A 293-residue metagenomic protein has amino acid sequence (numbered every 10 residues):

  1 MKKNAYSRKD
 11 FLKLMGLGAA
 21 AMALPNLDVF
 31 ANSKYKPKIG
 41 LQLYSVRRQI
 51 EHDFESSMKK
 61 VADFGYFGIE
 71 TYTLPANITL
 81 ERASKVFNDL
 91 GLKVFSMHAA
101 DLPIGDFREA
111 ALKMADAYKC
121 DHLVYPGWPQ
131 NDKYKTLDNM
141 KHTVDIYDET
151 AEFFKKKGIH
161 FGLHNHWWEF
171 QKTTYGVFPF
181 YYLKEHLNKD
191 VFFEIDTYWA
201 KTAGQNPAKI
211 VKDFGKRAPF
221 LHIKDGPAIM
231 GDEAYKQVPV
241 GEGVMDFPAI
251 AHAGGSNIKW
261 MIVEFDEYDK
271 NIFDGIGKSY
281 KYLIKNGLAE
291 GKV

Functional and structural regions predicted by a protein language model:
M1-A19, P25: N-terminal secretory signal peptides and thylakoid transit peptides that target proteins across membranes
G16, G68, A76, K93 (+3 more regions): Active-site acidic/histidine proton-transfer and metal-coordination neighborhood in alpha/beta enzyme cores
N26-H52, K60: C-terminal segment of N-terminal export signals and the immediately downstream linker at the start of the mature
L41, V61, F87, A115 (+4 more regions): Conserved, mostly hydrophobic/aromatic
R47-H52, T71-E81, A100-F107, N131-Y134 (+5 more regions): Acidic-and-aromatic substrate-binding clefts and catalytic sites of carbohydrate-active enzymes
Q49-K60, G105-M114, N206-I210: Short, acidic/polar
S57-L74, K119: Catalytic domains of carbohydrate-active enzymes, especially glycoside hydrolases
K156-V244: Acidic/histidine-rich catalytic cores of soluble enzymes
